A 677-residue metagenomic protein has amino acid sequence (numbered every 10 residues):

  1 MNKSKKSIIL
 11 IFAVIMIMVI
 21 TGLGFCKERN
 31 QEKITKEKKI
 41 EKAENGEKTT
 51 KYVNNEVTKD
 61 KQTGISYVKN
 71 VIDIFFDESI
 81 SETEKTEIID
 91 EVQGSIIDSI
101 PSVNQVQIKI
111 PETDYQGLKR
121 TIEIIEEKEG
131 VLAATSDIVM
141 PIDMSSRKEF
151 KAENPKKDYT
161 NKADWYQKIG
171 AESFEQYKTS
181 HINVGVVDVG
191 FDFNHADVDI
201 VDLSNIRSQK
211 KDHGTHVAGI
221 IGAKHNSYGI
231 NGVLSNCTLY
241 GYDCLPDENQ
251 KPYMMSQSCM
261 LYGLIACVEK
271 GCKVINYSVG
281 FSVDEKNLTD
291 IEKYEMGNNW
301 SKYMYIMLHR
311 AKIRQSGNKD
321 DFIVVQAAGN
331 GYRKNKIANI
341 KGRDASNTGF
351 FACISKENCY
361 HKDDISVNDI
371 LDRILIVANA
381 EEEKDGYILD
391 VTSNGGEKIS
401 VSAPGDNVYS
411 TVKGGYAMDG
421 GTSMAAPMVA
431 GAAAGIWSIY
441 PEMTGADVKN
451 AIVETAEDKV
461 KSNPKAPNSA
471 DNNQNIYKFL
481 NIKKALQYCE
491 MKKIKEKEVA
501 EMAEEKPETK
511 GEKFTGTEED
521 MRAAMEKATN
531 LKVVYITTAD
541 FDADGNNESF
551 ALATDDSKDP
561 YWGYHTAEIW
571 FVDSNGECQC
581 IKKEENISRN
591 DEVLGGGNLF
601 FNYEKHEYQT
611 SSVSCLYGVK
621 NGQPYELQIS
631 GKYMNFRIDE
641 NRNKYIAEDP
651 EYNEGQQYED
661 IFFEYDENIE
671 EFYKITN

Functional and structural regions predicted by a protein language model:
K36-S145: Inhibitory N-terminal propeptides of secreted protease zymogens
T49-N54, K59, E126-N183, A196-D197: Protease zymogen maturation seam
E172-D202, R207-Q257, K270-K273, D284 (+3 more regions): Subtilisin-like serine protease catalytic core
I182-F191, T348-S438, E442: Extracellular S/T/G-rich loop segment that most often corresponds to the catalytic His/Ser-adjacent loop
L245-V367, K413-A426: Substrate-binding/access-modulating region of protease and related hydrolase catalytic domains
V268-V279, R373-I376, I388, Y440-E504: C-terminal subdomain of the subtilisin-like protease fold in secreted/lumenal serine endopeptidases
E504-L531, H606-N677: Acidic, small-residue rich beta-repeat scaffolds with periodic aromatic anchors
K532-F541, E584-N602, Y633-N643: Beta-propeller blade termini
